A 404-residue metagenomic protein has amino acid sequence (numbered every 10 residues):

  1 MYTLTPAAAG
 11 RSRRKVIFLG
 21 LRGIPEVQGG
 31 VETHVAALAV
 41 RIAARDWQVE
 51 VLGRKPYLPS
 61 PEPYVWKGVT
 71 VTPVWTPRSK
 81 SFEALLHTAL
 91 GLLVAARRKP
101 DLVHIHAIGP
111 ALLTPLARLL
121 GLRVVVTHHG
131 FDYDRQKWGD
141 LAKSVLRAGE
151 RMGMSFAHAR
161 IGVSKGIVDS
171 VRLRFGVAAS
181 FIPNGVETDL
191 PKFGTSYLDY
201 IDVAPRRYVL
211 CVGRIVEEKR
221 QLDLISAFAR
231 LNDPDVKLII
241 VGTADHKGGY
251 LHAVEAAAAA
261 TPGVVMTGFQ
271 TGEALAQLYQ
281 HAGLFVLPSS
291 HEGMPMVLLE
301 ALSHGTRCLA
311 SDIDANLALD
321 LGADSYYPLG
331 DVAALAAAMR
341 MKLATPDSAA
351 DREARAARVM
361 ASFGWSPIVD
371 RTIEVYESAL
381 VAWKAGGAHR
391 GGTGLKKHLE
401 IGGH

Functional and structural regions predicted by a protein language model:
I17-L19, L198, D202-R230, I239: Conserved donor-binding/catalytic core segment of Leloir-type glycosyltransferases
K55-Y57, V186, V212, K237-H252 (+1 more regions): Glycosyltransferase donor-sugar binding loop
L93, L119, K143-R160, V254: Membrane-proximal helix-turn-helix segments that form the acceptor-binding/catalytic region of lipid-linked
L251-E273: Nucleotide-activated donor-binding/catalytic signature segment of Leloir-type glycosyltransferases, i.e., the conserved
F269-Q270, Q277-A282: Short alpha-helical donor nucleotide-sugar binding micro-motif in glycosyltransferases
S290: Aromatic "clamp/platform" in nucleotide-sugar-dependent glycosyltransferases that forms part of the donor/acceptor
S303, R307-A310: Short hydrophobic beta-strand element within catalytic cores of glycosyltransferases and related nucleotide-activated
D324-A333, M341-D347: Conserved acidic donor-binding segment of nucleotide-sugar-dependent glycosyltransferases
